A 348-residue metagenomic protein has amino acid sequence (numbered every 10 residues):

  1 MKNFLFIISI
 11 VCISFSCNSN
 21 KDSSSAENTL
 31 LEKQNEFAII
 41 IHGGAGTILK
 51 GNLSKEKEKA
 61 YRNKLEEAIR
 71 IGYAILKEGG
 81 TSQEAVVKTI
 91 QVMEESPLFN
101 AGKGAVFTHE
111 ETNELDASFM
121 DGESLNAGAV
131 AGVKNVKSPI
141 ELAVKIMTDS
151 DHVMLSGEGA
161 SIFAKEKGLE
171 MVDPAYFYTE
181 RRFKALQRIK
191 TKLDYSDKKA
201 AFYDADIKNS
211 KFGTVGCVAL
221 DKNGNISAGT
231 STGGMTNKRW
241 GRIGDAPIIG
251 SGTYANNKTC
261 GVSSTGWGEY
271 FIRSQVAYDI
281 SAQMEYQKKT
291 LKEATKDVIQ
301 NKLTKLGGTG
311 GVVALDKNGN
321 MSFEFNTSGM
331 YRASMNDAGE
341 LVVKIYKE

Functional and structural regions predicted by a protein language model:
M1-L5, N18: Positively charged n-region of N-terminal signal peptides that target proteins for export
F6-V11: Hydrophobic helical h-region of N-terminal Sec-dependent signal peptides in bacterial secretory/periplasmic proteins
I13-S16: C-terminal motif of bacterial Sec signal peptides marking the signal peptidase cleavage site
N18-E348: Alpha/propeptide regions of enzymes that mature by internal proteolysis
